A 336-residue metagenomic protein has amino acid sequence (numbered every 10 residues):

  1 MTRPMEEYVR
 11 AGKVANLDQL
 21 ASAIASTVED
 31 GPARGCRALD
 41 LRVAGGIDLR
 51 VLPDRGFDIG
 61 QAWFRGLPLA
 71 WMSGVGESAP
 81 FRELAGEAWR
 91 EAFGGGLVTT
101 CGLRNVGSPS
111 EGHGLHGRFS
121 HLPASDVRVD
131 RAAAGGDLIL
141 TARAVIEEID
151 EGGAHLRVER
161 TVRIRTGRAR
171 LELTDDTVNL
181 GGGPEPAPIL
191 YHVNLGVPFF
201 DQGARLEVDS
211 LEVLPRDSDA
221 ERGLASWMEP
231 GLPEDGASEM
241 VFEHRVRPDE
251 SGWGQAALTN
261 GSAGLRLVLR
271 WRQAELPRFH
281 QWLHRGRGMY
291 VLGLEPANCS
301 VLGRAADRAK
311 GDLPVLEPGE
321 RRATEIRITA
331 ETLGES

Functional and structural regions predicted by a protein language model:
M1-E172, P184-P186, L195-L232, R245-S336: Surface-exposed acidic/polar loop and edge beta-strand patches at domain peripheries
G236, M240-V246: Penicillin-binding protein/beta-lactamase superfamily catalytic region
